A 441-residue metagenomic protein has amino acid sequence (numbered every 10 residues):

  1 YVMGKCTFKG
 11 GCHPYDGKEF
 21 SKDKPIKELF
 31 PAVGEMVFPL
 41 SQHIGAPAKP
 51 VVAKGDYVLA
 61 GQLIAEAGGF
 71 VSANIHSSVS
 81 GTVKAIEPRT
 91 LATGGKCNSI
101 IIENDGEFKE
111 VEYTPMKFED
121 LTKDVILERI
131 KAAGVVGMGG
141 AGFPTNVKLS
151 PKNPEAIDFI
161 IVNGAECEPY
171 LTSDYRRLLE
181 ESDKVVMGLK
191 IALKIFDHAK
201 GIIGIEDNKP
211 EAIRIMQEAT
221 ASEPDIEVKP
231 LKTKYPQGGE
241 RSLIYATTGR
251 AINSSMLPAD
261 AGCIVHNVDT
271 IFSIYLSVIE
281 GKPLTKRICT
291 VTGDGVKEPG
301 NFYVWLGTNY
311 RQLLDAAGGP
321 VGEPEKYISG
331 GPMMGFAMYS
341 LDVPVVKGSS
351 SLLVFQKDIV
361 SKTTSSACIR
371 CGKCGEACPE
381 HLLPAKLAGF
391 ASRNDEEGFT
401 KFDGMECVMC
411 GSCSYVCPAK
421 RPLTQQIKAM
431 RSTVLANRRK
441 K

Functional and structural regions predicted by a protein language model:
V2-V51: N-terminal, Lys/Arg-enriched amphipathic/low-complexity engagement segments that precede the first folded domain
A53-E66, A85: Short, well-structured beta-strand-loop connectors
G81-V83: Conserved hydrophobic positions within beta-strands
A85, T90-F143, K152-E155, P210: Acidic low-complexity segments
E110, G137, I160-D174, G295: Gly-rich Lys/Arg/Thr-decorated short loops/hinges at beta-loop-alpha junctions or inter-strand turns that position
L179-K194: Histidine-anchored nucleotide/phosphate-binding helix
H198-Y310, A316-V321, G331: Hydrophobic alpha-helical positions that pack around
S349-S365, G375, P379-K441: Ferredoxin-type iron-sulfur electron-transfer modules in oxidoreductases and energy-metabolism complexes
